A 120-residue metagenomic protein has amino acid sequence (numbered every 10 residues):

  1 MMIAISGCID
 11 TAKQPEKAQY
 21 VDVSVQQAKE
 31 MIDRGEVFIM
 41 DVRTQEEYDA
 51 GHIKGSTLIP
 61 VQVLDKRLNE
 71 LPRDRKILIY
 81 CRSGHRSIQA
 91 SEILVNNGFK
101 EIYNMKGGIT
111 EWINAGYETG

Functional and structural regions predicted by a protein language model:
M2-V37, E46-K76, H85-G120: Rhodanese-like catalytic fold shared by cysteine-dependent sulfurtransferases and DSP/PTP-type phosphatases
I39-D41: Structural scaffold elements adjacent to functional motifs in cytosolic proteins
Y80: Short, surface-exposed ligand- or partner-binding patches at beta-edge/loop junctions that are enriched in aromatics
